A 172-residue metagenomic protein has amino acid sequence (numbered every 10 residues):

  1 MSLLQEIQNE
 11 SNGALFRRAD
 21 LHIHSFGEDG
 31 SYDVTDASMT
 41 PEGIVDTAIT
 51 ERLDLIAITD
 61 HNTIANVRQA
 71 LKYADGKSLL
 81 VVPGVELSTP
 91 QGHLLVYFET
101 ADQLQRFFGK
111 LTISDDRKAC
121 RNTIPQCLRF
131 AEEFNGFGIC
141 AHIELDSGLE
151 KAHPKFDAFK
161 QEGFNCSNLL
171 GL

Functional and structural regions predicted by a protein language model:
M1-P90: An N-terminally biased module of ancient metal coordination in phosphate/nucleic-acid-related enzymes
S2-Q8, F16, V67-G171: Extended substrate/RNA-proximal surfaces in nucleic-acid metabolism proteins
